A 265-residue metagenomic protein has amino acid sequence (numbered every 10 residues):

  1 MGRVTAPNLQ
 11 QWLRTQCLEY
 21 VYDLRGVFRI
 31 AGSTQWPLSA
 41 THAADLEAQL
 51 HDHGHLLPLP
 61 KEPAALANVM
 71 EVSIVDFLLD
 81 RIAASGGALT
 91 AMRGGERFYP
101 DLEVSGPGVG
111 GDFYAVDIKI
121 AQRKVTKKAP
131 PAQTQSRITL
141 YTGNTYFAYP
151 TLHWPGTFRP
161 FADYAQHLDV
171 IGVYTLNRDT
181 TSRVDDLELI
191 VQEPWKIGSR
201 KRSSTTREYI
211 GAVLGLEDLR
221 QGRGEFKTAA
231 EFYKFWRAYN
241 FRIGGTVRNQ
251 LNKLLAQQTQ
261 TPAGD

Functional and structural regions predicted by a protein language model:
M1-F98, P107-G111, I120-D265: Nucleic-acid endonuclease domains
L102-E103, V116-K119: A generic, well-ordered mixed alpha/beta core segment in the N-terminal half of proteins
